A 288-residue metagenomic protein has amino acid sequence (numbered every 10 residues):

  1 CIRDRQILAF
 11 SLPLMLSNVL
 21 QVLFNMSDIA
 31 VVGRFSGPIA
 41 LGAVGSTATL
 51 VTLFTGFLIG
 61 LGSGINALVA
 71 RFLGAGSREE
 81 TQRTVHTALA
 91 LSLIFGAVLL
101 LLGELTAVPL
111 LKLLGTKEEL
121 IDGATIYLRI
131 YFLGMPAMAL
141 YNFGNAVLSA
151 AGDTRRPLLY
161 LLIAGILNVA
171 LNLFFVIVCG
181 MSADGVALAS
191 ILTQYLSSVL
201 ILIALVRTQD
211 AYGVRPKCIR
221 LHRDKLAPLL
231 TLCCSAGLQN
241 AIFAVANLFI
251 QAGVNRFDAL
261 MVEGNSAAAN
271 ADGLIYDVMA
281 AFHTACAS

Functional and structural regions predicted by a protein language model:
R3-S11, V69-P136, V178-C234: Short alpha-helical transmembrane segments in multi-pass integral membrane proteins
D4-V19, L128, F132, R155-L162 (+5 more regions): Hydrophobic faces of transmembrane alpha-helices in multi-pass small-molecule transporters and flippases across diverse
R5-N66, C234-V254: Signature of the first transmembrane helix
L23-G42, L111-E118, F174-M181, A241-L274: Helix-terminus/linker motif at the lipid-water interface of multi-pass membrane proteins
L41-L101, M138-P157, Q251, N265-S288: Small-residue-rich hydrophobic transmembrane alpha-helices
A48-V51, F95, I163-N168, A189-S197 (+1 more regions): Transmembrane alpha-helical core residues of multi-pass small-molecule transporters, especially secondary transporters
L53-G56, N168-N172, S197-L202, L274-D277: Hydrophobic transmembrane alpha-helices of multi-pass small-molecule transporters
S92, V147-L171, D184, L188-I191 (+1 more regions): Alpha-helical transmembrane segments of multi-pass membrane transporters/permeases
